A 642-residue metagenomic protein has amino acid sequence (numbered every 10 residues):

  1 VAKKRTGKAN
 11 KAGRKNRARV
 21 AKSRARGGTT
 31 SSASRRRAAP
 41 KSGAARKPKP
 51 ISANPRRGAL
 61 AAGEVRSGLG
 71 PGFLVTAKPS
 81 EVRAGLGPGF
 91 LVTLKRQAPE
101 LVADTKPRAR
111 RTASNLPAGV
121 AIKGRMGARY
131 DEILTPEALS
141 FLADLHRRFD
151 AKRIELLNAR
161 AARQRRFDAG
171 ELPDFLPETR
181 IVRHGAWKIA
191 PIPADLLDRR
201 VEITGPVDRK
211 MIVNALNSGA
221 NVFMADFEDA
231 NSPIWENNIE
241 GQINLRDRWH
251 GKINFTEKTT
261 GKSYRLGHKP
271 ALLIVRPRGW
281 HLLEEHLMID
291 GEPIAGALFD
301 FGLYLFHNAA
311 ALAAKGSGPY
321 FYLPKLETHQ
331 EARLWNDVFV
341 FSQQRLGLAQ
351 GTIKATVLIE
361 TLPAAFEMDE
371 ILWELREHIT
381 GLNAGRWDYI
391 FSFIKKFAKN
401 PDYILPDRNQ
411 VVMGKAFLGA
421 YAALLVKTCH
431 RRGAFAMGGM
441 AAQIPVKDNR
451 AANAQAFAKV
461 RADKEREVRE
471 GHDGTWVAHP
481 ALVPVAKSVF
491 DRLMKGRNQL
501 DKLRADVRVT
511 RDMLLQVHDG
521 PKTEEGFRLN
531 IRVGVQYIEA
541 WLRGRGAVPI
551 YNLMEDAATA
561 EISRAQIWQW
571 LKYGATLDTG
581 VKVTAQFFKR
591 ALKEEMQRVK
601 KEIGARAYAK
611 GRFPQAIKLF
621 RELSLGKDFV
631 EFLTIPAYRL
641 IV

Functional and structural regions predicted by a protein language model:
V1-A113: Polybasic, lysine-enriched low-complexity intrinsically disordered terminal tails
A113-V642: Expand to "…catalyze enediolate/carbanion chemistry for C-C bond making/breaking, isomerization, decarboxylation
